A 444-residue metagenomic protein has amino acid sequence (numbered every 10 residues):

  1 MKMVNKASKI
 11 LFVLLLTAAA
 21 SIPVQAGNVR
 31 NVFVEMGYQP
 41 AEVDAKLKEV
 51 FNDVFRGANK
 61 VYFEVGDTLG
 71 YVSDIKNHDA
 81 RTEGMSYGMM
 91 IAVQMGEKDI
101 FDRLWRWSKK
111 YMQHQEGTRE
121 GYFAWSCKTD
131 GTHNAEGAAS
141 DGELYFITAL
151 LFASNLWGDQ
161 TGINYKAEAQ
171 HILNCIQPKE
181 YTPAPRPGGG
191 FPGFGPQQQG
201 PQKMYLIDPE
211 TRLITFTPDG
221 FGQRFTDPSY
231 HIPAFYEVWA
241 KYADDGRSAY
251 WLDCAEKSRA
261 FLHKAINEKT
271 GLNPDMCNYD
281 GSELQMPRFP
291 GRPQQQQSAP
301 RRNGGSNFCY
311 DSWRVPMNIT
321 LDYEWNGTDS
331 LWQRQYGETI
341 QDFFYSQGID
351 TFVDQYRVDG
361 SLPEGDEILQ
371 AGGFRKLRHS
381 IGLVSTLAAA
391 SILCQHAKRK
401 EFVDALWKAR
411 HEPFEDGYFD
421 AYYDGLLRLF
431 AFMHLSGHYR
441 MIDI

Functional and structural regions predicted by a protein language model:
M1-K6: N-terminal secretory signal peptides that target proteins for export/translocation
I10-A19: Bacterial N-terminal signal peptides
I22-A26: Sec/Tat signal peptide C-region and signal peptidase I cleavage site
G27-G37, N318, A390-I444: Terminal, non-catalytic domain-edge segments
G27-R56, I75-T82, G117-Y122, A135-D141 (+3 more regions): Extended ligand-binding clefts on enzyme/binding-domain cores
L47-Y87, A92-A135: Internal amphipathic alpha-helical repeat/solenoid segments
H78-M85, H133-W157: Aromatic-rich carbohydrate-recognition surfaces in CAZymes
G88, I100-F101, G162, A169 (+3 more regions): Solenoid-repeat scaffolds in large eukaryotic assemblies
